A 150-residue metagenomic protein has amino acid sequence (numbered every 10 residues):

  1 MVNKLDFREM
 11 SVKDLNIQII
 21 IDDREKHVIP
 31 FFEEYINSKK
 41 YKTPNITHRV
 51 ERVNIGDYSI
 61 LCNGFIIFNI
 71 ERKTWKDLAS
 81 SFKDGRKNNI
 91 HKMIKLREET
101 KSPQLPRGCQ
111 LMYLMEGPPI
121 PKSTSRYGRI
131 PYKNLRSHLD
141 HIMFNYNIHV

Functional and structural regions predicted by a protein language model:
M1-E25: Interdomain/boundary linker segments immediately adjacent to catalytic/signaling cores
L15-I19, I29-N37, N45-V150: Extended, alpha-helix-rich binding/interface surfaces that flank or overlap catalytic cores and mediate recognition
